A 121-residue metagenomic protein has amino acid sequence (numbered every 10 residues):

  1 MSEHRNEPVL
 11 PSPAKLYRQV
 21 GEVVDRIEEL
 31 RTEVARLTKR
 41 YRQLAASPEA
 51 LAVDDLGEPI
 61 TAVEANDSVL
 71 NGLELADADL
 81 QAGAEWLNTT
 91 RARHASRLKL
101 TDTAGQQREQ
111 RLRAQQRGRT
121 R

Functional and structural regions predicted by a protein language model:
M1-R18: Short, charge-rich amphipathic alpha-helices with coiled-coil/heptad character
R5-P8, L37-A62: Short amphipathic helix-turn modules centered on a small-residue break
K15-R18, E22-R36, S68-T89, R93: Charged, amphipathic alpha-helical oligomerization/scaffolding segments
Q43-A50, D77-A104: Long amphipathic alpha-helical coiled-coil segments
L51-D79: Short, glycine/alanine-rich amphipathic alpha-helical segment that often forms an alpha-turn-alpha hairpin
R93-R121: Short, charged, intrinsically disordered terminal tails
